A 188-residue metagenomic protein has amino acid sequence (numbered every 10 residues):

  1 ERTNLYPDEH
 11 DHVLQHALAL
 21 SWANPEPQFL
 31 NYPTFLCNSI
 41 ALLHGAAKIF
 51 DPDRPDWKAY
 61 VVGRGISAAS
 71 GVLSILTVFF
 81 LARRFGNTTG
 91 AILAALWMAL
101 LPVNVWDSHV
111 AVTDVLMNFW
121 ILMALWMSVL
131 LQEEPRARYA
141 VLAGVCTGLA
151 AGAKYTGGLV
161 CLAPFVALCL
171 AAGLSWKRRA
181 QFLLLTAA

Functional and structural regions predicted by a protein language model:
E1-N38, L42-D53: Extracytosolic helix-loop segments that constitute the early lumenal/periplasmic catalytic or substrate-binding loops
Y6-P7, V103-M117: Short acidic/glycine- and proline-prone juxtamembrane loop motifs at membrane-interface regions of multi-pass membrane
D53-R54, V78-L100, F119, E133 (+2 more regions): Transmembrane-helix signature of polytopic, membrane-embedded enzymes that assemble or transfer cell-envelope glycans
V61-F85, M123, M127: Transmembrane-helix motifs of polytopic, lipid-linked glycan transferases
R83-F85, A124-A140, A150, L168-L174: Membrane-interface transmembrane helices that cradle and orient dolichyl/undecaprenyl
A94-A99, W126, T147, A151: Short helix- or helix-capping micro-motifs that position conserved polar/aromatic residues at function-defining sites
V141-A143, T156-A171: Transmembrane-embedded, aromatic-rich helix segments that form part of the hydrophobic channel/pocket engaging
V145-C146, P164, W176-A188: Hydrophobic alpha-helical membrane-interfacial segments at the cytosolic entry of transmembrane helices
